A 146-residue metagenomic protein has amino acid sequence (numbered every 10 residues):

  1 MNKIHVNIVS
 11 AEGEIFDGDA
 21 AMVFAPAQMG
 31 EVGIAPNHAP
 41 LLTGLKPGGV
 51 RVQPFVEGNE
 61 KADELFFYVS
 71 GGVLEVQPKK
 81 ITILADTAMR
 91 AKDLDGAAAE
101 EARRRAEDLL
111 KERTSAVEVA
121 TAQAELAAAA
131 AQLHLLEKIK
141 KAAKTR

Functional and structural regions predicted by a protein language model:
M1-K3: DNA-contacting interfaces and partner/effector-binding or oligomerization modules in DNA-centric proteins
H5-E100, R105: Compact, glycine-rich, soluble single-domain proteins
M89-R146: Acidic/glycine-rich phosphate/pyrophosphate-binding loops and surrounding catalytic core that coordinate Mg2+
